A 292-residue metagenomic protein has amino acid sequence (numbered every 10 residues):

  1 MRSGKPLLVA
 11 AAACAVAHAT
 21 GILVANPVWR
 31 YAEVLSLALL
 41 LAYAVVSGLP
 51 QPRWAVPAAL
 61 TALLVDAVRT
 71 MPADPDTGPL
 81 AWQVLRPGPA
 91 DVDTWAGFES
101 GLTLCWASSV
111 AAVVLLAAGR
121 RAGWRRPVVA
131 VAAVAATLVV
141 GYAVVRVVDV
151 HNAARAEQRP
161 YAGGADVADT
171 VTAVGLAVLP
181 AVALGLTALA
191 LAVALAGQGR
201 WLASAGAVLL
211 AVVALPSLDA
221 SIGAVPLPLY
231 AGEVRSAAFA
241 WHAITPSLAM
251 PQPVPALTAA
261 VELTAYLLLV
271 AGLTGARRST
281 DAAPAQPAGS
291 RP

Functional and structural regions predicted by a protein language model:
M1-G4, L40-T61, V110-A132, T187-A207 (+1 more regions): Cytoplasmic membrane-interface segments at the C-terminal ends of transmembrane helices
S3-T20, P57-D66, A133-V139: Alpha-helical transmembrane segments
G4, L8, P27-V34, S47-P50: N-terminal "leader" segments that precede or initiate the main folded domain
A10-C14, A32-Y43, R53-D66, W82-V84 (+2 more regions): Mid-membrane cores of alpha-helical transmembrane segments in multi-pass membrane proteins, especially transporters
A17-S36, V68-T103, G141-P180, S217-V261: Membrane interfacial helix motifs at helix-loop boundaries and amphipathic/re-entrant anchors
A59-T70, A132-R146, S204-V225: Hydrophobic alpha-helical membrane-insertion segments
V110-D149, G163-D169: Long amphipathic alpha-helical segments with strong coiled-coil/leucine-zipper propensity
A177-P292: C-terminal transmembrane-bundle signature of multipass membrane proteins, characterized by strong activation on
